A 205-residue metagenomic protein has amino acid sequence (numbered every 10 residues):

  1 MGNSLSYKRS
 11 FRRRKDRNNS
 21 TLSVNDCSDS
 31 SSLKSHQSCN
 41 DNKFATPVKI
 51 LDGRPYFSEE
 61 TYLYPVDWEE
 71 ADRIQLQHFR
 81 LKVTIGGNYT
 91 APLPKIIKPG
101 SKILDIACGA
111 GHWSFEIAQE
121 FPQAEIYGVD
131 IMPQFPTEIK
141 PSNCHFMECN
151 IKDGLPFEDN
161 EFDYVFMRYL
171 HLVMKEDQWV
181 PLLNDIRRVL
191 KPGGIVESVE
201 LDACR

Functional and structural regions predicted by a protein language model:
G2-L155, Y164, Q178-P181, E200-R205: N-terminal charged/capping segments associated with class I S-adenosyl-L-methionine
R54, R73, R168, R187-K191: Basic side chains
D163-L172, V199: Residues lining the SAM
Y169, G194-E197, R205: Internal, well-ordered interaction modules that form the hydrophobic cores of assembly/scaffold domains in eukaryotic
V180-I195: A short glycine-rich, Lys/Arg-flanked "PGG" loop and its adjoining helix->strand segment in the class I
